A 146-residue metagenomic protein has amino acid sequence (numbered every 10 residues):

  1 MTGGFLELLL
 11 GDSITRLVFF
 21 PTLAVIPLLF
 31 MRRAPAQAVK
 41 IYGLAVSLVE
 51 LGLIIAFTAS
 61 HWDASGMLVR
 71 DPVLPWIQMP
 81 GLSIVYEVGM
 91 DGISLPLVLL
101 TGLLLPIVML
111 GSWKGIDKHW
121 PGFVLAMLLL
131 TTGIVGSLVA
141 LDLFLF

Functional and structural regions predicted by a protein language model:
M1-S13, F30-L125: Transmembrane helix-loop-helix hairpins at membrane boundaries of multipass inner-membrane proteins
D12, R16-F19, Y42, P96 (+1 more regions): Hydrophobic alpha-helical membrane segments of integral membrane proteins
I14-F30: N-terminal amphipathic, basic-rich helices that act as targeting or association modules
L23-P27, L105-P106, M127-I134: Hydrophobic, membrane-inserted alpha-helices
L110-D117, T131-L145: Short acidic, glycine/Ser/Thr-rich loop/turn "cap" segments at secondary-structure junctions
